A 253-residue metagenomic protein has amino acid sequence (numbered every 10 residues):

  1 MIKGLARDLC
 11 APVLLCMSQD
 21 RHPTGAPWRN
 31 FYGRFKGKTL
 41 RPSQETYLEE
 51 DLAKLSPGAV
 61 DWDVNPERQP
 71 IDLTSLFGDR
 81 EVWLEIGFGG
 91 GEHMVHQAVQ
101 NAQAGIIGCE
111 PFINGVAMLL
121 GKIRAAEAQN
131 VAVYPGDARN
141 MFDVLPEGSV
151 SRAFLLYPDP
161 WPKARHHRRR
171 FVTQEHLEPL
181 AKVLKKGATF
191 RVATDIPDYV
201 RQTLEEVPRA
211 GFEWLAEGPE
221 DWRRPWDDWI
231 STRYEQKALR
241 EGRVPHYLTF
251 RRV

Functional and structural regions predicted by a protein language model:
L14-V82, E92-V99: S-adenosyl-L-methionine
E85: Class I SAM-dependent methyltransferase core
G89: Conserved glycine-rich SAM-binding loop
F112: Conserved SAM/SAH-binding beta-strand->alpha-helix loop
L120-G148: S-adenosyl-L-methionine
V172-K186: A short glycine-rich, Lys/Arg-flanked "PGG" loop and its adjoining helix->strand segment in the class I
K186-T194: Conserved beta-strand signature within the Rossmann-like core of class I S-adenosyl-L-methionine
R201-V253: Class I S-adenosyl-L-methionine
